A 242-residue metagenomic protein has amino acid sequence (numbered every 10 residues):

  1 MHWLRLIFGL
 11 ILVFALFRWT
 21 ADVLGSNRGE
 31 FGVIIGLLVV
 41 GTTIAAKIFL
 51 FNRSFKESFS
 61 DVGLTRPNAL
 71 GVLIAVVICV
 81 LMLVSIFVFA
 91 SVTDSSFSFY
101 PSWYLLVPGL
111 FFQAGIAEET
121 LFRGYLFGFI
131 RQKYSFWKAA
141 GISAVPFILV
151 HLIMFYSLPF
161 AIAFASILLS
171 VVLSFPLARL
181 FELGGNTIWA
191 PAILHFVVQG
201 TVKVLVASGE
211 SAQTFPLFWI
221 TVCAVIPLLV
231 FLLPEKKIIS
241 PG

Functional and structural regions predicted by a protein language model:
M1-I11, G32-V40, S54-V84, F99-S102 (+2 more regions): Interfacial transmembrane-helix boundary/kink motif in multi-pass membrane proteins
H2-N52, L105-L106, P216-C223: Alpha-helical transmembrane segments in multi-pass membrane proteins
I11-T20, V80-V88, A144-I153, H195-L205: Aromatic-anchored segments of alpha-helical transmembrane domains
G25-N27, A90-S98, M154-A161, V206-T214: Membrane-interface helix caps and helix-loop-helix hairpins in membrane proteins
L50-S58, V230-G242: Membrane-interface capping segments at transmembrane-helix boundaries
S96-P108, Y156-L169: Juxtamembrane helix-entry segments on the extracytoplasmic side of multipass membrane proteins
A117-I142, E182-N186: Membrane-interface helix/loop boundary segments of multi-pass membrane proteins
F164-I220: Functionally important transmembrane alpha-helices
